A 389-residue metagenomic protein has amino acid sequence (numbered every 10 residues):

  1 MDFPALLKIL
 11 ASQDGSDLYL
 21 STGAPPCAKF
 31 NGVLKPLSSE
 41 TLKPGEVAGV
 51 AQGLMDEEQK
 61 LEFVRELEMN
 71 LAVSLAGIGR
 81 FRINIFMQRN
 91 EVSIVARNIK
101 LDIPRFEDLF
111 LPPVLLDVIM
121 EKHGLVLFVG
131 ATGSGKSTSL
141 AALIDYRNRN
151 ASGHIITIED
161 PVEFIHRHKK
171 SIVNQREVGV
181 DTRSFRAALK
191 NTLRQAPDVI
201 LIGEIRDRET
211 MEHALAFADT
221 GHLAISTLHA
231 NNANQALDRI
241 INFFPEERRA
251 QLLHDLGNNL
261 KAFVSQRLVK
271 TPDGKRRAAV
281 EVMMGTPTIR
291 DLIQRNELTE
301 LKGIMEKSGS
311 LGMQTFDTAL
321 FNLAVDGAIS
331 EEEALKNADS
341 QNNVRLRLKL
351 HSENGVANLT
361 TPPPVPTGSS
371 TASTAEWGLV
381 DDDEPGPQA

Functional and structural regions predicted by a protein language model:
M1-A389: Short, flexible helix-loop junctions that flank or precede catalytic/ligand sites
